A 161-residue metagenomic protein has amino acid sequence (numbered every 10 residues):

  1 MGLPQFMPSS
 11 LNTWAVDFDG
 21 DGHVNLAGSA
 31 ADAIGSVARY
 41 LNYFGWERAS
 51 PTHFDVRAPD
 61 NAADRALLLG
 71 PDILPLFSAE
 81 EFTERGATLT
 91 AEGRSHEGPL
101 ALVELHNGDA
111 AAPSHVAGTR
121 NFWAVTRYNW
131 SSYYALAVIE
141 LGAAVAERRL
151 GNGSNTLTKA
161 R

Functional and structural regions predicted by a protein language model:
G2, F6-A101, G108-A110: Flexible, glycine-rich surface segments
A91-R161: C-terminal functional modules
